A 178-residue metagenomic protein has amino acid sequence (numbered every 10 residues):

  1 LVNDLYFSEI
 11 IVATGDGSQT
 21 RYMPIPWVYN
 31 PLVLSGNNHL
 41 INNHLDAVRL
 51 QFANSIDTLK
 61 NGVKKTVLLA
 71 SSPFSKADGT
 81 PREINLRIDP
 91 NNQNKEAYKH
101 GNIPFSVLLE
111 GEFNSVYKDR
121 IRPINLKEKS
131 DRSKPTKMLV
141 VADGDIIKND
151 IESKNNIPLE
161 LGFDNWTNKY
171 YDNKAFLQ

Functional and structural regions predicted by a protein language model:
L1-Q178: Acidic, S/T/G-rich, low-cysteine, solvent-exposed domains in lumenal/extracellular/periplasmic regions of secretory
